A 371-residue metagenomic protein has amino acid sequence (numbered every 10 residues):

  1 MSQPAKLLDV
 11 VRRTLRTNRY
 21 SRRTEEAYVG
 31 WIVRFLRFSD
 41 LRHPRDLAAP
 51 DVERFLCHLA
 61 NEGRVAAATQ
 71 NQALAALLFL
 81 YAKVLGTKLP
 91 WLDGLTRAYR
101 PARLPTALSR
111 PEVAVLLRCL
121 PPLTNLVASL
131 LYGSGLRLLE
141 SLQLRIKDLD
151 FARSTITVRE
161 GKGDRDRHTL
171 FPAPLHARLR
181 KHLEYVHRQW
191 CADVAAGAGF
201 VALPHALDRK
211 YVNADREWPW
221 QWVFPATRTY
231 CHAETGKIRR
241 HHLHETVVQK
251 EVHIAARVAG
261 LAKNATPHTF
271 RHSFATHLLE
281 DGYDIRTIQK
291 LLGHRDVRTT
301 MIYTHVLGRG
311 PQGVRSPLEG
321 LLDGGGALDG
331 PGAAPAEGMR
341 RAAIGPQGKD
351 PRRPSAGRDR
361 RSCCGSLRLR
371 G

Functional and structural regions predicted by a protein language model:
M1-C364, G371: Conserved catalytic core of the tyrosine transesterase superfamily
